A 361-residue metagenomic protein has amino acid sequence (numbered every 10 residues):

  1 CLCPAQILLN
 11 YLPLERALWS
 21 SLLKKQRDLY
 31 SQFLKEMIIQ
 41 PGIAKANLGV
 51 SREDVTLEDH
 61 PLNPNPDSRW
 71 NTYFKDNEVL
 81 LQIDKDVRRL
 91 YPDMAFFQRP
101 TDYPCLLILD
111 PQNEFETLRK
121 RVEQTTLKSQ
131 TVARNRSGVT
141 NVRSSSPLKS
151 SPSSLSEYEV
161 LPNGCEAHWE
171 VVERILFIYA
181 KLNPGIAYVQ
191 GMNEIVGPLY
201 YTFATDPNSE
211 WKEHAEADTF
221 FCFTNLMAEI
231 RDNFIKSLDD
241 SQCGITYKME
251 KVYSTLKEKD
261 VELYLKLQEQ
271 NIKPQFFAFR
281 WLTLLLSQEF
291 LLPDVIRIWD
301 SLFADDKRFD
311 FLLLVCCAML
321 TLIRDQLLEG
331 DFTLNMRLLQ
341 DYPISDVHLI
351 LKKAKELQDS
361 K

Functional and structural regions predicted by a protein language model:
C1-K361: Helix-rich, well-folded core regions that mediate interactions or catalysis
